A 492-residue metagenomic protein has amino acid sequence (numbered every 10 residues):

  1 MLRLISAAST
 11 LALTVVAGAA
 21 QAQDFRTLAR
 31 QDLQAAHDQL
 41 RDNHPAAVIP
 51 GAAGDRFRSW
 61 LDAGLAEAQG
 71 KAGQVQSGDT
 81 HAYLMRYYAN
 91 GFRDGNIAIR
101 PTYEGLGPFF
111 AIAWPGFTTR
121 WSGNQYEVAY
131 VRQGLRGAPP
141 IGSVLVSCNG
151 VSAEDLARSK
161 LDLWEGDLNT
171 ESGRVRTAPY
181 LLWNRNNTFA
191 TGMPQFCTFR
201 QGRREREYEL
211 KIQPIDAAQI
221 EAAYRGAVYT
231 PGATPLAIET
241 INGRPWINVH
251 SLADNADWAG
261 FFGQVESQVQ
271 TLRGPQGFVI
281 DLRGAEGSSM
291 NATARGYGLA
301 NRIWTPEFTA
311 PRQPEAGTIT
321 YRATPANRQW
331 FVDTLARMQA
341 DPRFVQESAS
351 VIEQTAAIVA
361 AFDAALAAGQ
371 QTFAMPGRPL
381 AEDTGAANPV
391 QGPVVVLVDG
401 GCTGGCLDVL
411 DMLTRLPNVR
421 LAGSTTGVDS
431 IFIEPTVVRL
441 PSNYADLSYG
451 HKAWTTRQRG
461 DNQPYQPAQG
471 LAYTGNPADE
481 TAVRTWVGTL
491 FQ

Functional and structural regions predicted by a protein language model:
M1-A8: Bacterial N-terminal signal peptides that target proteins for export
L2, L272, L416: Acidic-histidine catalytic/liganding microenvironments
A17-A19: N-terminal signal peptide c-region/cleavage motif recognized by signal peptidases
A22-Y321, P325-D333, P393, D408 (+6 more regions): Flexible, low-complexity junctional segments that flank or bridge functional domains
A292-P376, T384: A substrate-binding/cap region within the structured catalytic cores of diverse enzymes
T309, Q339-Q354, G450-Y473: Extended, charge-rich low-complexity interaction segments
E382-L397: Short, conserved helix/loop micro-motifs enriched in His/Cys and acidic residues
P393-R415, R420-D429: Extended C-terminal subregions enriched in glycine
